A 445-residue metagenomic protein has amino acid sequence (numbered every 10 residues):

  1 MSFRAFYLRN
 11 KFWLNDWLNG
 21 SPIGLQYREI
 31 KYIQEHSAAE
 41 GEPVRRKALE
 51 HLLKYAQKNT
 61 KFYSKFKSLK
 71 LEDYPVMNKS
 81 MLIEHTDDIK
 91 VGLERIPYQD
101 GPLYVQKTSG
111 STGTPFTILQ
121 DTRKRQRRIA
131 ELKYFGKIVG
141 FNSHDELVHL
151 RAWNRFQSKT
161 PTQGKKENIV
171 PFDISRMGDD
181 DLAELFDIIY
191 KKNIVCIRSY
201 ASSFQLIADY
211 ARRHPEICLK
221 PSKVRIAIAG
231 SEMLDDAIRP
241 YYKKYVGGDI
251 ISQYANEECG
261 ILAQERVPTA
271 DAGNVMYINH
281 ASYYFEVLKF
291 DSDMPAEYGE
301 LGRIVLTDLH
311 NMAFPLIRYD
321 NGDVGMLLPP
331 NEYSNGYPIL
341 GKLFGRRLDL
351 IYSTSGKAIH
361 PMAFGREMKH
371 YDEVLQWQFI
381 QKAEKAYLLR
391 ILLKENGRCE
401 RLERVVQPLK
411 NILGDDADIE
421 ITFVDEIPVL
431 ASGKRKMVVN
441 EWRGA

Functional and structural regions predicted by a protein language model:
M1-K107, T114-I129, K133-D145, W153 (+7 more regions): Nucleotide 5′-phosphate-binding alpha/beta core
H51, W153-A281: Conserved adenylate-forming
A56, T108, L147, I197 (+5 more regions): Residue-level signal for inorganic ion chemistry
G110, K243-K244, H370, N411: Solvent-exposed polar/charged
E146-V148, V305: Conserved beta-strand elements of the Class I
I197, H310-D415: AMP-binding/adenylate-forming catalytic core of the ANL superfamily
L234, I238-N331, R347: Conserved AMP-binding/adenylate-forming
L288-K289, Y352, V429: Hydrophobic alpha-helical segments, especially N-terminal targeting/anchoring helices
